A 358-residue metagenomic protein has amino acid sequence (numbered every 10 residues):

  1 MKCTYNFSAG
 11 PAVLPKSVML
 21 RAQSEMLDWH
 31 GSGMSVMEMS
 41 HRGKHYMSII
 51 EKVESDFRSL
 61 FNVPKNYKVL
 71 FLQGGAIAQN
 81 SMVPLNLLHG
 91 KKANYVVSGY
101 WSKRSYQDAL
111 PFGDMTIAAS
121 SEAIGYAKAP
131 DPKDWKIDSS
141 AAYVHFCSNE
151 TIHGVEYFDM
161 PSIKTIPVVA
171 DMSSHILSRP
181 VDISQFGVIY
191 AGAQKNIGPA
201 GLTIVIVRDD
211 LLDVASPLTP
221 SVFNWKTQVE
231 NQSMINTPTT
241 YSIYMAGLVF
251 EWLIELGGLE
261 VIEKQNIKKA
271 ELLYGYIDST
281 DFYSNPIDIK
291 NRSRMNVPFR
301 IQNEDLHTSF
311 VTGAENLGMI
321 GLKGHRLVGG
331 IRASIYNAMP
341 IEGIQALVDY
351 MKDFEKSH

Functional and structural regions predicted by a protein language model:
K2-T4, N316, G329-H358: PLP-dependent enzyme catalytic core of the Aspartate aminotransferase-like
C3-E54: A glycine-/small-polar-enriched, mobile loop at the entrance of the PLP active site in fold-type I
G10, A109, S120-I176: Active-site phosphate-binding strand-loop segment of PLP-dependent enzymes
P15, A193-Y274, D288, S357-H358: Active-site C-terminal subdomain of aminotransferase-like
G33-Q79, N86, D108: Conserved N-terminal alpha-helix of the aminotransferase class I/II PLP-enzyme fold
I77-V144: PLP-dependent aminotransferase-like
V169, I183-Q194: Conserved active-site segment immediately N-terminal to the catalytic lysine that forms the internal aldimine
Y283-A314: Conserved PLP-binding catalytic core of the aspartate aminotransferase-like
